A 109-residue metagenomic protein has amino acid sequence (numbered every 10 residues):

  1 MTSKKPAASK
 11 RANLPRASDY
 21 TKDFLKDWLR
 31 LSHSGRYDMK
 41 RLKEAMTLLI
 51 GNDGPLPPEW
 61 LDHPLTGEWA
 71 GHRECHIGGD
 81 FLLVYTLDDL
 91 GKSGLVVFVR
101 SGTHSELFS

Functional and structural regions predicted by a protein language model:
M1-L14, K26, R36-M39, C75-L82 (+1 more regions): Enriched for short, Lys/Arg-rich terminal
S18, H63, V96: A broad, low-specificity signal marking well-ordered, structured residues that form hydrophobic/aromatic
S18, R36-K40, E59: Non-catalytic, surface-exposed connector residues within folded enzymatic/regulatory domains
H33-R36, P55: Alpha-helix boundary/capping and short turn/kink residues
M39-G51: PIN-domain endoribonuclease scaffold, especially VapC-family toxins
L48-C75: A short, surface-exposed loop/turn module that caps and links secondary-structure elements
